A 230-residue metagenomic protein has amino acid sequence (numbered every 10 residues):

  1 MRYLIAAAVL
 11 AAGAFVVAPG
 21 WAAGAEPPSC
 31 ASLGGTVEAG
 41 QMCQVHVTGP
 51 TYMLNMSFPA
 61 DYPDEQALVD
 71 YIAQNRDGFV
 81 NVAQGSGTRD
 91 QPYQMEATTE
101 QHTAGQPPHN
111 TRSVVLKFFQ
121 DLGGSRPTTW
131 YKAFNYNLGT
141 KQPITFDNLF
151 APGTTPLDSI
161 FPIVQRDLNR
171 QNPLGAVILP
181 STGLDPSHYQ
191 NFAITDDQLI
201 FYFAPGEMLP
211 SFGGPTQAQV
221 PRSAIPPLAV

Functional and structural regions predicted by a protein language model:
R2-A6, P19-V230: Compositionally biased intrinsically disordered regions enriched in Thr/Gly
A6-A11, F15: Hydrophobic helical h-region of N-terminal Sec-dependent signal peptides in bacterial secretory/periplasmic proteins
